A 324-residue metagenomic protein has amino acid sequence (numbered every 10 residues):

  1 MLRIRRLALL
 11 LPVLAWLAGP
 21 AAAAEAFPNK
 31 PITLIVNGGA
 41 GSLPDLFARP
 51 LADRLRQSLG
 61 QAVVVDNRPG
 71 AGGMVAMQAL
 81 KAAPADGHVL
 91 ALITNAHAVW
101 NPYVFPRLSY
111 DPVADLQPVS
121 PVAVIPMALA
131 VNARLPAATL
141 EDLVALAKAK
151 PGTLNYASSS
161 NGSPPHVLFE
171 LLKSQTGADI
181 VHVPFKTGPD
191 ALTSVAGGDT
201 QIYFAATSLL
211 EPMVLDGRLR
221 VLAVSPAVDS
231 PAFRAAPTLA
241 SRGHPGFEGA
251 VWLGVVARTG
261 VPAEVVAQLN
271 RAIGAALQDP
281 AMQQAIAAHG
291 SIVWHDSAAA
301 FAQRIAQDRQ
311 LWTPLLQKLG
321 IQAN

Functional and structural regions predicted by a protein language model:
M1-L9: N-terminal export leaders
A8-A18: Bacterial N-terminal signal peptides
A23-A114, T153, G177-I202, H295-D296 (+1 more regions): N-terminal (or domain-start) structured segment
N29-P31, S174-A178, L215, A263-N324: An extracytoplasmic/periplasmic, membrane-proximal ligand-sensing/linker region
A82-H88, Y103-D190, L239, W252-A285: Hinge/capping helix and adjacent helix->loop/strand transition within the periplasmic-binding protein
L92-H97, S158, T187-G188, A205-L210 (+3 more regions): Beta->alpha turn/N-cap motifs
A96-R107, L171-Q175, I202-A236, T313: A ligand-binding cleft/hinge motif common to bilobed small-molecule-binding domains
L210-Q278, Q307-Q310: C-terminal lobe and pocket-closing loops of periplasmic/extracytoplasmic Venus-flytrap solute-binding proteins
